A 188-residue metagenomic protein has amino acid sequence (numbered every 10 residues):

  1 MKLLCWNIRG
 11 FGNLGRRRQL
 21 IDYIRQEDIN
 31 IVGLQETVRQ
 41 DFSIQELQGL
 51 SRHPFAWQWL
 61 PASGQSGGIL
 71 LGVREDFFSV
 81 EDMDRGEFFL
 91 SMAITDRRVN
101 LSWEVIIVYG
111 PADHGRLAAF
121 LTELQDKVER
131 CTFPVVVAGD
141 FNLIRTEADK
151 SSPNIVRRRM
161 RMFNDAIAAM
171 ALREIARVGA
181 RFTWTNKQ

Functional and structural regions predicted by a protein language model:
M1-Q188: A shared catalytic/ligand-binding motif for oxyanion handling
